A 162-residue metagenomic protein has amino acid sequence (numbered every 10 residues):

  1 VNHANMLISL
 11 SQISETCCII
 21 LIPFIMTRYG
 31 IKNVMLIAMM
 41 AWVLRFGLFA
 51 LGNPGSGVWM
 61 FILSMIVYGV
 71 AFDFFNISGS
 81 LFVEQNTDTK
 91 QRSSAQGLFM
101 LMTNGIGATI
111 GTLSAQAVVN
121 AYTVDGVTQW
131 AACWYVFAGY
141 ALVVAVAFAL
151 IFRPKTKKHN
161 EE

Functional and structural regions predicted by a protein language model:
V1-S14, W59-M60, A131-A132: Loop-to-transmembrane helix entry
N2, T87-M100: Loop-to-transmembrane helix entry/capping segments in MFS-fold secondary transporters and related SLC/MFSD carriers
C17-I31, V119: Helix-to-loop junctions at the C-terminal end of transmembrane segments in multipass secondary transporters
A41-P54: C-terminal ends and interior cores of transmembrane alpha-helices in multi-pass membrane transporters/permeases
W59-F74: Hydrophobic core of transmembrane alpha-helices in multi-pass small-molecule transporters, especially MFS/SLC-type
F74-D88: Intracellular juxtamembrane helix-capping segments at the cytosolic ends of symmetry-related transmembrane helices
A117-A141: A membrane-interface helix-boundary motif in multi-pass transporters
C133-E162: Multi-pass alpha-helical transporter architecture, strongest for 12-TM Major Facilitator/SLC carriers used
